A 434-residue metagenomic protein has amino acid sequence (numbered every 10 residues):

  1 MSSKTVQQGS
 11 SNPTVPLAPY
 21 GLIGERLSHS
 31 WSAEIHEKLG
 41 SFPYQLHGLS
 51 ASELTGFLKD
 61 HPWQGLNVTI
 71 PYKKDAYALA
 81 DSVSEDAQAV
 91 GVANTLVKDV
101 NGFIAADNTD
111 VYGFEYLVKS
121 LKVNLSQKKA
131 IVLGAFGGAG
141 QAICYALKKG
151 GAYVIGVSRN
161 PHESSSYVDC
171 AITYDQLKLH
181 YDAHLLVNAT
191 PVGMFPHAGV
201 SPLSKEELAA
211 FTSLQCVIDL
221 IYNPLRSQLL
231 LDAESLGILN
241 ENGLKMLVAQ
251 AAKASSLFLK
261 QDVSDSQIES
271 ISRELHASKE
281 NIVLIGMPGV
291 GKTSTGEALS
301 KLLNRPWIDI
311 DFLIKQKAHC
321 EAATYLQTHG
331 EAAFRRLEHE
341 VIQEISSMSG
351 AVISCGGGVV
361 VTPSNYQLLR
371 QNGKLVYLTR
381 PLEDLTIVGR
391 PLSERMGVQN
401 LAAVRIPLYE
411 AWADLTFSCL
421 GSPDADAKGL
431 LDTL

Functional and structural regions predicted by a protein language model:
T14-V123, P224-R226, L230-D232, L236-V248: Phosphate/diphosphate ligand-binding glycine-rich loop within oxidoreductases
G150-Y167, D311-A318: NAD(P)-binding Rossmann-fold cofactor-contacting core
V168-N240, V359-N365: Rossmann-like adenosine-cofactor binding region
L220-E280: Adenosine-phosphate binding glycine-rich loop
E269-A277, A298, L302, P407-L434: NTP-dependent small-molecule kinase module
T293: Walker A/P-loop
F312-V360, Y366-R370: ATP-dependent small-molecule kinase phosphotransfer cores that center on conserved nucleotide phosphate-binding segments
Q371-L408, W412-L415: A glycine- and Lys/Arg-enriched "phosphate-lid" helix/loop adjacent to the NTP-binding pocket of small-molecule kinases
